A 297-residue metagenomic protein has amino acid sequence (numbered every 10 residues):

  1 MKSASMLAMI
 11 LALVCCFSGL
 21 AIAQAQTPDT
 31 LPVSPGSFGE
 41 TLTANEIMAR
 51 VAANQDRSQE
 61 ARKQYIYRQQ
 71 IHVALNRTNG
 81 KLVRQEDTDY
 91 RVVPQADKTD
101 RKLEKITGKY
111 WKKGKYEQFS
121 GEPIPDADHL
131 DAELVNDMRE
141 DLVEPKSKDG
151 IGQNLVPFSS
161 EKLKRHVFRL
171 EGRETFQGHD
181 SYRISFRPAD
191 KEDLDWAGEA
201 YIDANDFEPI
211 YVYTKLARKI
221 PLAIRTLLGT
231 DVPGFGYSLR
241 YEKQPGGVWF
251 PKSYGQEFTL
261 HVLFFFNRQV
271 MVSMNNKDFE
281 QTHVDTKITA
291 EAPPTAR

Functional and structural regions predicted by a protein language model:
M1-A4: Positively charged n-region of N-terminal signal peptides that target proteins for export
A8-G19: Bacterial N-terminal signal peptides
L20-Q24: Sec/Tat signal peptide C-region and signal peptidase I cleavage site
A25-A197, A204-I210, K215-F235, K243-P245 (+2 more regions): Structured extracytoplasmic
